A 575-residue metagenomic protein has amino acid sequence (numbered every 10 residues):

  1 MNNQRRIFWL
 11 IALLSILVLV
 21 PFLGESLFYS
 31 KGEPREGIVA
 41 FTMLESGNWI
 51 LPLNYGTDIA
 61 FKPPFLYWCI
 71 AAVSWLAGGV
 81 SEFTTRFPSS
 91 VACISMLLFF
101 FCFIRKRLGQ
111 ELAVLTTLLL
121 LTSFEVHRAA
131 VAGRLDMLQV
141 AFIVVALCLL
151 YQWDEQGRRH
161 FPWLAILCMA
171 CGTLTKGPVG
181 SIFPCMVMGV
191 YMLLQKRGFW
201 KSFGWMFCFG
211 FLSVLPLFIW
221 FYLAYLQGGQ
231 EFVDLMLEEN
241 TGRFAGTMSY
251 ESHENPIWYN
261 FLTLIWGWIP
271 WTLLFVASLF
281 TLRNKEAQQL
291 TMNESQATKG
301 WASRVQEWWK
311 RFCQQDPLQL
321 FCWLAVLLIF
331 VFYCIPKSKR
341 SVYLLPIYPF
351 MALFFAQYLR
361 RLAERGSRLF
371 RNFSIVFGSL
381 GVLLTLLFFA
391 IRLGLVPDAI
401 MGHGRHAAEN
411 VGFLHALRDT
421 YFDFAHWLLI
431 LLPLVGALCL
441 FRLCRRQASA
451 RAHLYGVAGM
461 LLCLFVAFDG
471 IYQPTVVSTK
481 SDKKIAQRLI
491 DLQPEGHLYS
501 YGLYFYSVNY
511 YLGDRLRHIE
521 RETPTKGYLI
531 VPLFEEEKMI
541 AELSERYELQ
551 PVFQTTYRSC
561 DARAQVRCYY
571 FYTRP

Functional and structural regions predicted by a protein language model:
M1-R371, V552, D561-C568: Membrane-integral, polyisoprenol-dependent glycosyltransferases of the GT-C/oligosaccharyltransferase superfamily
W163, T281-P575: Membrane-embedded architecture of ER/inner-membrane glycosylation machinery
